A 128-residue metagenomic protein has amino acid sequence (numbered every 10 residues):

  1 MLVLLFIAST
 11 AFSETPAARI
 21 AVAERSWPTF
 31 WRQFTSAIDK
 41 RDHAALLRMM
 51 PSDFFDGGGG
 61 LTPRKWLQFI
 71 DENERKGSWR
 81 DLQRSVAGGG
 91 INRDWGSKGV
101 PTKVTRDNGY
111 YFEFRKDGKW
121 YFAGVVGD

Functional and structural regions predicted by a protein language model:
M1-L4: Sec-dependent signal peptide recognition, specifically the positively charged N-region followed immediately by
A8-T10: N-terminal signal peptide c-region/cleavage motif recognized by signal peptidases
E14-S36, H43, L47-D128: C-terminal-biased regions
